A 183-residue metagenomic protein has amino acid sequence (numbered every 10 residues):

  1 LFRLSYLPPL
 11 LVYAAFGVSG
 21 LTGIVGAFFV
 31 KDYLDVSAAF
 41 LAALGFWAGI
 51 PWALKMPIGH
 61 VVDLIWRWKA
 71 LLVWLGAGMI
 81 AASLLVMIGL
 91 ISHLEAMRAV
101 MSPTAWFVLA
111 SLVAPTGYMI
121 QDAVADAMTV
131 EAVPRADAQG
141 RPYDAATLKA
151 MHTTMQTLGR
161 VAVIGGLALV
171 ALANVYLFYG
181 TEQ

Functional and structural regions predicted by a protein language model:
L1-W52, V113: Helix-loop boundary and gating motifs at the non-cytosolic
P8-P9, E95-A99, P103-S111: Short hydrophobic/alpha-helical segments at membrane-entry points of transmembrane helices in Major Facilitator
G17-L21, P103, P115-D126: Small-residue-rich segments within alpha-helical transmembrane domains of MFS-like 12-TM solute carriers
L41-I65, W74-A77, A81-A82: Central cavity-lining transmembrane alpha-helices of secondary-active solute carriers, predominantly the Major
A48-K55, Q139-V175: Glycine-rich segments within core transmembrane alpha-helices of 12-TM secondary carriers
W68-W74, V100-P103, M151, M155 (+1 more regions): A membrane-interface helix-boundary motif in multi-pass transporters
W74-M101, Y176: C-terminal ends and interior cores of transmembrane alpha-helices in multi-pass membrane transporters/permeases
Y118-G140: Intracellular juxtamembrane helix-capping segments at the cytosolic ends of symmetry-related transmembrane helices
